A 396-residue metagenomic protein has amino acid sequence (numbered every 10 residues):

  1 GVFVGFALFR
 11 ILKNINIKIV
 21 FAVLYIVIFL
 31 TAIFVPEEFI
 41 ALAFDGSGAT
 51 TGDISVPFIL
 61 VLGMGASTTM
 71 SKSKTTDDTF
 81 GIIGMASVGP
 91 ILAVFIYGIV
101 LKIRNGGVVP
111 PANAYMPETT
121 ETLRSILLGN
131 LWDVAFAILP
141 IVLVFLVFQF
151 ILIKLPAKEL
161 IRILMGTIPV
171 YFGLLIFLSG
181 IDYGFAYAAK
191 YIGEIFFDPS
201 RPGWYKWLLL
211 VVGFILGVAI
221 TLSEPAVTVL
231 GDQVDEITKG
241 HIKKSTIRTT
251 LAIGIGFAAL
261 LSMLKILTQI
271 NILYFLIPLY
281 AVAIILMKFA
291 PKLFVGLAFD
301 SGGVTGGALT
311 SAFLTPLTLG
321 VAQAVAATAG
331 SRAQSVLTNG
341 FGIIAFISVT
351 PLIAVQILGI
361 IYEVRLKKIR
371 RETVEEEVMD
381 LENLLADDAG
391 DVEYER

Functional and structural regions predicted by a protein language model:
G1-V27, K206-M287: Helix-loop-helix junctions within the multi-pass membrane cores of secondary transporters/permeases
F3-N14, T31-F44, A66-S73, I96-V108 (+8 more regions): Transmembrane helix-loop junctions in multi-pass membrane proteins
R10-I26, A41-D53, G129-W132, I161 (+5 more regions): Transmembrane helix-loop boundary segments of multi-pass membrane transporters
V23-F34, D53-I59, M85-F95, T167-L178 (+4 more regions): Small-residue-rich segments of transmembrane alpha-helices in multi-pass membrane proteins, especially helix faces
I33-P36, D53, T167, F196-L210 (+3 more regions): Membrane-interfacial loop-to-helix junctions in multi-pass transporters
K72-T75, T79, L101-L128, V147 (+4 more regions): Intrinsically disordered, low-complexity non-transmembrane regions of multi-pass membrane transporters
T75-S87, A326-V349: Structural signal for the N-terminal portions of transmembrane helices and their immediately preceding loop/interface
N113-A226: Transmembrane helical segments that form the transport core of multi-pass membrane transport proteins
